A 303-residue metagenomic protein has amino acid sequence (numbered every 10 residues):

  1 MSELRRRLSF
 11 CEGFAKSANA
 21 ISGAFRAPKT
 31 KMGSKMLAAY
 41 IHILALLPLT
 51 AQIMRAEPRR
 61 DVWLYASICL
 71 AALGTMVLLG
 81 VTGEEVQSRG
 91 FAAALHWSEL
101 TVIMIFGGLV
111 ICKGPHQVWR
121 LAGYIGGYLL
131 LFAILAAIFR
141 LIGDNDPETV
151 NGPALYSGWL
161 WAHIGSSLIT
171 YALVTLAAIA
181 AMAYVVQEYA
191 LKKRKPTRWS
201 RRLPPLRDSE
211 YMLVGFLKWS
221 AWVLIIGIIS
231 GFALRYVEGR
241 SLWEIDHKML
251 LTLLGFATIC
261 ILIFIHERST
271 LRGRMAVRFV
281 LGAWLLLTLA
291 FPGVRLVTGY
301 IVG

Functional and structural regions predicted by a protein language model:
K31-L47, S166-V174: Hydrophobic transmembrane alpha-helical segments in integral membrane proteins
H42-I53, C69-G80, S98-I111, I259-I261: Central hydrophobic cores of alpha-helical transmembrane segments in multi-pass inner-membrane proteins across all
G83-T170: Membrane-interface helix-loop-helix junctions at boundaries between adjacent transmembrane segments
A154-Y171, R207-G215, L242-I245: Short aromatic-rich membrane-water interface segments that cap or initiate transmembrane helices in multi-pass membrane
L191-R207: Juxtamembrane inter-helical linkers in multi-pass membrane proteins
R235-T258: Short alpha-helical packing/oligomerization segments
H266-L285: Interfacial loop-to-transmembrane junctions
F291-G303: Juxtamembrane boundary at the C-terminal end of a transmembrane helix
